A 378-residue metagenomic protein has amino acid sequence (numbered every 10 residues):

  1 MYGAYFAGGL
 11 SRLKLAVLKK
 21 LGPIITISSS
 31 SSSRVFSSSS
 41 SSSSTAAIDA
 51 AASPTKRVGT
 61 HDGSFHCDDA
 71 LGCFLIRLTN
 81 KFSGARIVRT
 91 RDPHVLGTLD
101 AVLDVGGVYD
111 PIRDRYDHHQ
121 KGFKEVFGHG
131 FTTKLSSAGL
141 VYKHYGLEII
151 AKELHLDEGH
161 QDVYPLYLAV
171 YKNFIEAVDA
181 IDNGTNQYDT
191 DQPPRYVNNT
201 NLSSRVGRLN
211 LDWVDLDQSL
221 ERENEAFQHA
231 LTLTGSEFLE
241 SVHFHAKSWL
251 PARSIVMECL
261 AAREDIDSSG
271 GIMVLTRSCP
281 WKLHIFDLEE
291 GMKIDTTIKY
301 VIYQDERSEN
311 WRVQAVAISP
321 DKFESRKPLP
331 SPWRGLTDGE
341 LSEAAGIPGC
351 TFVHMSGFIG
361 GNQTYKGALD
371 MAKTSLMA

Functional and structural regions predicted by a protein language model:
Y2-I27, R34-V35, S44-L211, I318-S319 (+1 more regions): Replace "Mg2+/Mn2+-dependent" with "divalent metal-dependent
G184-R312, V316: Glycine-rich, Lys/Arg-enriched anion-binding loops that position phosphate/diphosphate groups for phosphoryl
